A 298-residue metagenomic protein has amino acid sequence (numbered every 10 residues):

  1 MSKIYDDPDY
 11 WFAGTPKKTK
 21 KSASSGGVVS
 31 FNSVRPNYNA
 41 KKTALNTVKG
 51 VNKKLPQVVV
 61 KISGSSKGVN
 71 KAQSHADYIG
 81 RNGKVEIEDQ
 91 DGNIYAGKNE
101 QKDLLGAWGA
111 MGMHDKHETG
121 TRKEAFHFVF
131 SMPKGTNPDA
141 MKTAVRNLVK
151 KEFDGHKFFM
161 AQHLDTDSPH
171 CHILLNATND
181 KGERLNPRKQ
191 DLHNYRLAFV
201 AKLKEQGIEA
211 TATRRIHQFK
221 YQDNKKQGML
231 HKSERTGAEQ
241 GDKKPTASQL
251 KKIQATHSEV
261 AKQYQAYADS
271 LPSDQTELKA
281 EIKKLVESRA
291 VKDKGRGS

Functional and structural regions predicted by a protein language model:
M1-S298: N-terminal nicking endonuclease/strand-transfer module with a His-rich metal-binding environment and a catalytic Tyr
